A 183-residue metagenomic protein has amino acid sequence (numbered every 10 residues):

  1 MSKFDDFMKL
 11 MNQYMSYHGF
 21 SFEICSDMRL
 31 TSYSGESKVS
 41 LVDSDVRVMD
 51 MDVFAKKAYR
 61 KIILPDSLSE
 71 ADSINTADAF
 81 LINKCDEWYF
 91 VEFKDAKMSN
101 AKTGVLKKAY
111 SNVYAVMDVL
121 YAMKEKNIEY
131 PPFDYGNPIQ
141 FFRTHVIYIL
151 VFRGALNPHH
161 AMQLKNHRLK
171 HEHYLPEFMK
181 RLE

Functional and structural regions predicted by a protein language model:
M1-E70: Acidic-basic catalytic patches of nuclease active cores, encompassing PD-(D/E)XK and other metal-cofactor nuclease
D6-Q13, A122-E125, M162, K180: Polar/charged alpha-helical tracts
E70-D72, F80-K84, N137-F141: Short, charge-rich binding segments
N75: Beta-rich catalytic cores
A79-L81, E87-D95, N112: Conserved catalytic cores of phosphodiester-cleaving nucleases, focusing on short active-site segments
A96-P158: Catalytic cores of nucleic-acid endonucleases
A161-E183: Polybasic (Lys/Arg-rich)
